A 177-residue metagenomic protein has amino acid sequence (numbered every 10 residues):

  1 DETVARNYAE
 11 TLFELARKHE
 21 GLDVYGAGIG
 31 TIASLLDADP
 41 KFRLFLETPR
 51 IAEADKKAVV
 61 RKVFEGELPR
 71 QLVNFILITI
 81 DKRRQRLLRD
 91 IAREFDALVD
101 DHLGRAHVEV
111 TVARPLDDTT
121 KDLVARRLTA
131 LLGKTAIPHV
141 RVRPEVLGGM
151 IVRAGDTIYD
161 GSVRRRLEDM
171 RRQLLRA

Functional and structural regions predicted by a protein language model:
D1-A177: Elongated, mostly alpha-helical coiled-coil "stalk/stator" tethers of large membrane protein machines
